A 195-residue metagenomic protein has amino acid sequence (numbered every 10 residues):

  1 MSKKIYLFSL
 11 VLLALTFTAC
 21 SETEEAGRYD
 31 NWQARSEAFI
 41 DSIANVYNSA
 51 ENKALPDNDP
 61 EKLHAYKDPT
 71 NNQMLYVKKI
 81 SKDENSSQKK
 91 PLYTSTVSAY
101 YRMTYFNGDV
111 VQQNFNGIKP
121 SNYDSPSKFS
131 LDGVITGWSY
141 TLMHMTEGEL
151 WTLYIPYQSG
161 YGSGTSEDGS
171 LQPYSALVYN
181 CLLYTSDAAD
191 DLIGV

Functional and structural regions predicted by a protein language model:
M1-I5: Positively charged n-region of N-terminal signal peptides that target proteins for export
L7-L15: Sec-dependent N-terminal signal peptides
F17-A19: C-terminal motif of bacterial Sec signal peptides marking the signal peptidase cleavage site
S21-E84: Acidic/polar, low-complexity intrinsically disordered N-terminal segments immediately downstream of a Sec signal
N85-T94: Short, solvent-exposed beta-strand/turn "edge" segments of beta-rich domains on protein surfaces
Y93-N107: A short beta-strand signature
F106-Y154, Q158-Y174: A beta-strand/beta-hairpin structural motif
Y184-A189: Conserved small/polar residues in nucleotide/adenosyl-binding loops
